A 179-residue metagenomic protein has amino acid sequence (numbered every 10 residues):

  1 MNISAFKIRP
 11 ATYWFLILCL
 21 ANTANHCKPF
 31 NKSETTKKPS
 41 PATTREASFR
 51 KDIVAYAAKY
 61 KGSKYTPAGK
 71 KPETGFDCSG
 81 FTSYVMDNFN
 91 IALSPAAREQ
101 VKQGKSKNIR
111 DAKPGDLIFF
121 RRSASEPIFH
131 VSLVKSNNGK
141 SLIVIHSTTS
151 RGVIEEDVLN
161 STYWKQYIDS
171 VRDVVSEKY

Functional and structural regions predicted by a protein language model:
N2-A5, K28-T35, P41-R45, F49 (+1 more regions): Aromatic- and glycine-rich peptidoglycan recognition patches
N2-W14: Bacterial N-terminal signal peptides that target proteins for export
N22-H26: C-terminal motif of bacterial Sec signal peptides marking the signal peptidase cleavage site
P39-T44, Y65-P72, R121, V158: Second-shell loop/turn segments in exported
F49-A57, D77-C78, V85, D111 (+1 more regions): Stable alpha-helical elements in mature extracytoplasmic
S63-P114: Catalytic cysteine-centered active-site loop
S125-V131: Short, Lys/Arg- and Gly-enriched loop/turn segments at beta-strand edges
